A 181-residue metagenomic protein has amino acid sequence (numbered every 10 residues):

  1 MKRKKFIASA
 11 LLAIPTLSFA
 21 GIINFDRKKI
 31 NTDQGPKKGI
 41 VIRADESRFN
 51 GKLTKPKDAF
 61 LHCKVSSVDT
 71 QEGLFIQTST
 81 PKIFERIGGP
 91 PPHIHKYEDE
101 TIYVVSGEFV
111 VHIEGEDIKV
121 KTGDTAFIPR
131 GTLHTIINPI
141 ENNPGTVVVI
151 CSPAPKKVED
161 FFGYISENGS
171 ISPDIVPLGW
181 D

Functional and structural regions predicted by a protein language model:
R3-D26: N-terminal export signals
A20-K57: C-terminal segment of N-terminal export signals and the immediately downstream linker at the start of the mature
L53-P92: A short glycine-rich, His/Asp/Glu-containing loop-to-beta-strand
T80-K82, I94-V111: Short, conserved beta-strand element in jelly-roll/cupin
V111-H112, I128, H134-E141, V147-V149: Short beta-strand His + acidic residue motifs that chelate non-heme Fe in jelly-roll/DSBH and cupin folds
G115-R130: Short acidic-glycine-tyrosine-enriched beta hairpin
P139-D181: Double-stranded beta-helix
